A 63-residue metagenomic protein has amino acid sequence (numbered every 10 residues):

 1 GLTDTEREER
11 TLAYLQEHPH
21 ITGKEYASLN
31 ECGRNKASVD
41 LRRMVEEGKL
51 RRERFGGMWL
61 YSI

Functional and structural regions predicted by a protein language model:
G1-I63: C-terminal regulatory or interaction extensions
